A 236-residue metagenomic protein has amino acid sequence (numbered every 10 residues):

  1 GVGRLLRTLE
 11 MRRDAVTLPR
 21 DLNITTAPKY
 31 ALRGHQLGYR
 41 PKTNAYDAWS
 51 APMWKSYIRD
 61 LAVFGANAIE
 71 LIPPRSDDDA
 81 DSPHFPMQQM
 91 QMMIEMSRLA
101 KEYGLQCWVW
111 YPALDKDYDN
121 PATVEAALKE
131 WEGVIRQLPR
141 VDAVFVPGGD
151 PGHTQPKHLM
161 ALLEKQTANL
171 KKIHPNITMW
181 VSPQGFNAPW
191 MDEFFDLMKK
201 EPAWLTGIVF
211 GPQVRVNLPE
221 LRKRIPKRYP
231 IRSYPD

Functional and structural regions predicted by a protein language model:
G1-E125, R136-A143, K171, P175 (+1 more regions): Feature activates predominantly on carbohydrate-active enzymes
A122-Y229: Active-site neighborhood of glycoside hydrolase catalytic domains
Y229-D236: Catalytic grooves of carbohydrate-active enzymes
